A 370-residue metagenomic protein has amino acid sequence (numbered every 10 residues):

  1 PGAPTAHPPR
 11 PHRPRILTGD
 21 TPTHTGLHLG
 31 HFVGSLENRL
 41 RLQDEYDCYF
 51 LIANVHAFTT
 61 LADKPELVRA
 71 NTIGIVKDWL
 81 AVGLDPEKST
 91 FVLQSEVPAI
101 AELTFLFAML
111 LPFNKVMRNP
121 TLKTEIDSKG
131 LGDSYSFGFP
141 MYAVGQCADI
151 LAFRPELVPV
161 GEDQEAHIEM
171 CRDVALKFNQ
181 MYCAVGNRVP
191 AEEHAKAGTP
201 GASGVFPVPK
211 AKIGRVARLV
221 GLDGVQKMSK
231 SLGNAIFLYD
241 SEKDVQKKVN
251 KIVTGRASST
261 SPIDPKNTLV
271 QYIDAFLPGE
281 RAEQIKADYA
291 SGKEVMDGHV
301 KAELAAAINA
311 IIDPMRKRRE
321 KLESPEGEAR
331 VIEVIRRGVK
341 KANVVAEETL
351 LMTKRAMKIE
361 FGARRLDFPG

Functional and structural regions predicted by a protein language model:
G2-A148, R316, E320: N-terminal Rossmann-like or analogous alpha/beta NTP/dinucleotide-binding catalytic cores that position adenine
H12, H31, A166, R172-G370: Conserved nucleotide- and phosphate/pyrophosphate-binding catalytic cores in adenylate/nucleotidyl-handling enzymes
T23, E156-P159, N234: A generic structural motif
N38-C48, G161-E169, L176, L238-D240: Compositionally biased, low-complexity linear motifs
A53, L111, M117, F153-P155 (+3 more regions): Residue-level signal for pocket-adjacent positions within structured domains
F58-L61, F153-E156, K227: Active-site-proximal beta-alpha loop/turn segments in soluble metabolic enzymes
F113-M117, A152-P159, L277-K286: Short helix-capping/linker segments at secondary-structure and domain boundaries
P120-T124, S128-E192, A197-G198: Internal, conserved structured core segments that host functional sites
